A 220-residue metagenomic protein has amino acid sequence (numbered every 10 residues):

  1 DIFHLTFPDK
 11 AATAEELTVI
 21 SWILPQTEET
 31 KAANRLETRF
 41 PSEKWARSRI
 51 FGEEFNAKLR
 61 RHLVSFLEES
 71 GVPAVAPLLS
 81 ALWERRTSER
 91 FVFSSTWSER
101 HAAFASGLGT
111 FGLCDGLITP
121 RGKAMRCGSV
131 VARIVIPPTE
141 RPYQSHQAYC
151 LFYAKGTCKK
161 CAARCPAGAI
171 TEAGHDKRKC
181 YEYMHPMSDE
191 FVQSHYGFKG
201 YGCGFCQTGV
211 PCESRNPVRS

Functional and structural regions predicted by a protein language model:
D1-R49: Non-catalytic, usually N-terminal nucleic-acid engagement modules in DNA/RNA processing proteins
P41-S220: Catalytic cores of enzyme domains
